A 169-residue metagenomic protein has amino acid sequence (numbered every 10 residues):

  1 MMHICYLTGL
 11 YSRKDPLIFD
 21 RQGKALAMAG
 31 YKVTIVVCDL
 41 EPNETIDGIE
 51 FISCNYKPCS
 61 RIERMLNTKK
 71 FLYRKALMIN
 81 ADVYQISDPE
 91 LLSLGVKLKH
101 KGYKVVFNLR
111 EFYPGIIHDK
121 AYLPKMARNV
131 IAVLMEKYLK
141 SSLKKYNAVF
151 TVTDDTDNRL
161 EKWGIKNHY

Functional and structural regions predicted by a protein language model:
M1-F19: Nucleotide-activated donor-dependent transferases that construct or modify glycoconjugates
D15-A29: Short amphipathic alpha-helix
I18-F19, V36-C38, S87, V149-T153: Replace "coordinates the UDP/GDP/TDP-sugar" with "coordinates nucleotide-activated sugar donors
I49-R74, Y122-R128: A short, charged, and often flexible helix/loop element on the N-terminal side of the glycosyltransferase catalytic
Y56, V106-K137: Acceptor-binding helix/loop patch of EC 2.4 sugar-transfer enzymes, predominantly nucleotide-sugar-dependent
K70-L77, K97-K101, Y113-P114, R128-V149: Membrane-proximal helix-turn-helix segments that form the acceptor-binding/catalytic region of lipid-linked
R74-L92, Y103-V106: Short N-terminal targeting/anchoring amphipathic segment
F150-T151, T156-Y169: Helix-loop-beta element that forms the nucleotide-linked donor phosphate-binding surface in glycosyltransferases
